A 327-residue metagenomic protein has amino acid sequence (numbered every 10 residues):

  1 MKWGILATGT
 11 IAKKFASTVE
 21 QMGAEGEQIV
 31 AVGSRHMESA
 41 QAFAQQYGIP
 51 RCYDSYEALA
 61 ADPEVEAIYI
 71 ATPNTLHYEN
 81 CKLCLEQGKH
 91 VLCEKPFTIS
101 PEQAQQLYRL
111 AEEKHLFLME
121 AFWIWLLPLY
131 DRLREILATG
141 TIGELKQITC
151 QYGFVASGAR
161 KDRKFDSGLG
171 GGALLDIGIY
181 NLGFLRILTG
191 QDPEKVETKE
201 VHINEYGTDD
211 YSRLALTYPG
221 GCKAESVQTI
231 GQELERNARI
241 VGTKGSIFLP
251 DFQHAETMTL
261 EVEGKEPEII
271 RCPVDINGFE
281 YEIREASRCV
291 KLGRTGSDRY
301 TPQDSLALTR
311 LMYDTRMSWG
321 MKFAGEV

Functional and structural regions predicted by a protein language model:
M1-Y47, M321: N-terminal Rossmann-like dinucleotide-binding module
Y47-L110: Beta-loop-alpha module in the N-terminal Rossmann-like domain of NAD(P)-dependent dehydrogenases, especially those
Y53, C93, L118-E120, L249: Hydrophobic residues in well-ordered beta-strands that form the structural core
A67-Y69, P219, R288-V327: C-terminal helix-rich "cap/oligomerization" subdomain common to oxidoreductases
Q105-W123, E144-K146: Rossmann-fold dehydrogenase core element
I124-V196, N204: Predominantly a Rossmann-like dinucleotide-binding segment in NAD(P)-dependent oxidoreductases
G183-T257, P273, E285-R294, E326: Contiguous beta-strand/loop segments that form the cofactor/metal-binding neighborhood of enzyme cores
